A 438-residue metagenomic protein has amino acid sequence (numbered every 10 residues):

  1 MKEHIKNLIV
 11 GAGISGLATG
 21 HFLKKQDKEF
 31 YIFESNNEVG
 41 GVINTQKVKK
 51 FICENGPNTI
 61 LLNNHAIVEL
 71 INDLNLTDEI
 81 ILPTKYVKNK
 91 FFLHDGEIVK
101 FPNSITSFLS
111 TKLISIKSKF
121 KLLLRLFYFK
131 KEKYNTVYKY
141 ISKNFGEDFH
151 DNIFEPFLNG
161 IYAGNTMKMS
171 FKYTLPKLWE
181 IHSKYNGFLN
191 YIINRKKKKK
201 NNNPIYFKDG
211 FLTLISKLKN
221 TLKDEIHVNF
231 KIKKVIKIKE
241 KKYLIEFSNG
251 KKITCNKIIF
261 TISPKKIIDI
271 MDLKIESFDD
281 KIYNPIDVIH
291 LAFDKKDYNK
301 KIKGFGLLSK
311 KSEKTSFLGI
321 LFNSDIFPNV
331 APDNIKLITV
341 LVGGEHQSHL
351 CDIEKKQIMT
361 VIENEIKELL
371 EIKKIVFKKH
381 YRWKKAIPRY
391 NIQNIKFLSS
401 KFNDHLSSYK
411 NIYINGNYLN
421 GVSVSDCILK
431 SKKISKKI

Functional and structural regions predicted by a protein language model:
I5-I32: N-terminal Rossmann-like FAD-binding beta1-loop-alpha1 element of flavoenzymes
S15, E38, K265: Conserved Rossmann-like nucleotide-cofactor binding loop
K24-V48: Glycine-rich FAD pyrophosphate-binding loop
T45, V68-K90, D148-N152, Y283 (+2 more regions): A short alpha-helix-loop-beta-strand transition element characteristic of N-terminal alpha/beta dinucleotide-binding
K49-F129: Dinucleotide-binding Rossmann-like beta1-alpha1 core, especially the glycine-rich loop that anchors the ADP
D78, F230-I338, V342-C351, K356 (+4 more regions): Mid-domain catalytic core of redox enzymes that form a hydrophobic substrate pocket/lid adjacent to a catalytic redox
N89, E97, K121, F127-K234: Active-site/ligand-binding neighborhood in enzyme catalytic cores
P102-T106, I320-I438: Conserved flavin/dinucleotide-binding core of flavoenzymes
